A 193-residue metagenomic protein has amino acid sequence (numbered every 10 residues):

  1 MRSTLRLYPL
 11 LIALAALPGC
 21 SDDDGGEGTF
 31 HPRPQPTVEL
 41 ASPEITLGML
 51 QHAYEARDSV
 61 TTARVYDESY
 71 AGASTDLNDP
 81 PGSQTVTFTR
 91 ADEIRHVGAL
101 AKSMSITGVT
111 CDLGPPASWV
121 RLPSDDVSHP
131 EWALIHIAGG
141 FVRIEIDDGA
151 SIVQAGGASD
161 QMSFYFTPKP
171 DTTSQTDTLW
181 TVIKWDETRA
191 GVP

Functional and structural regions predicted by a protein language model:
M1-P9: Bacterial N-terminal signal peptides that target proteins for export
A15-G19: C-terminal motif of bacterial Sec signal peptides marking the signal peptidase cleavage site
C20-A56, R64: Short, low-complexity N-terminal intrinsically disordered segments enriched in polar/charged residues
S21-P32, P130-P193: Short beta-strand edge/turn micro-motifs at domain boundaries
T46, L50, D58, T62 (+2 more regions): Stable alpha-helical elements in mature extracytoplasmic
A56-S74: Short, well-ordered alpha-helical segments enriched in acidic and aromatic residues
A71-V86: A short gly/proline-enriched turn/hairpin at secondary-structure junctions
Q84-A155: Surface-exposed, charged secondary-structure patches
